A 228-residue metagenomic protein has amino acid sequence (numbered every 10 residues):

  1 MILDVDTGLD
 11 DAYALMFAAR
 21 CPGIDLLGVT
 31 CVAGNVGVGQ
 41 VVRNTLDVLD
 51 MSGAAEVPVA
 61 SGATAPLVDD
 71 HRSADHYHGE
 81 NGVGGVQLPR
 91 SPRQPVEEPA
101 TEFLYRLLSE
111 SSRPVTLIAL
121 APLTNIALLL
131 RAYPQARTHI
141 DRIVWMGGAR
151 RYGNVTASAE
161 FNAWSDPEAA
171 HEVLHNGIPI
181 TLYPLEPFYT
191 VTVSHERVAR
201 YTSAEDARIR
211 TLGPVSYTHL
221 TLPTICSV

Functional and structural regions predicted by a protein language model:
M1-V5, L9-L46, N81, Q87-T190 (+1 more regions): Active-site histidine-anchored catalytic micro-motif
D47-A55: Short, structured active-site "lid" loops
A54-A60, P114-T116: Short secondary-structure capping/junction motifs at helix and strand boundaries
A60-L88: Surface-exposed loop and adjacent secondary-structure segments within mature catalytic domains
H195-D206: Short, electropositive alpha-helical surface patch
V215: Acidic, glycine-rich loop-and-strand cores that form catalytic or ligand-binding grooves in diverse globular domains
T218-T224: Conserved small/polar residues in nucleotide/adenosyl-binding loops
S227: A C-terminal functional module that forms or caps the active site or interfaces directly with catalytic machinery
